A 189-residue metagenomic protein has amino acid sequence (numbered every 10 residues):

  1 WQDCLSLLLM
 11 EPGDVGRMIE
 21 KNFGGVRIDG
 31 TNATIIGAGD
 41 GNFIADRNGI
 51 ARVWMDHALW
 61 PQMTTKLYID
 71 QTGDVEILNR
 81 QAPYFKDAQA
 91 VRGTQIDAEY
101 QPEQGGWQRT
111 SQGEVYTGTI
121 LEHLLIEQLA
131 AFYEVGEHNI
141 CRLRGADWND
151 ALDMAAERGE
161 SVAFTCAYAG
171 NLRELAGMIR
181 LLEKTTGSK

Functional and structural regions predicted by a protein language model:
W1-L5, G41-I50, W148-S161, R180 (+1 more regions): Glycine- and acidic
D3, L7-G136, V162-T165, A169: Aromatic-rich carbohydrate-recognition surfaces in CAZymes
A33-I35, A167-K189: Catalytic cores of carbohydrate-active enzymes
G136-L175: Mobile "lid/hinge" segments at catalytic clefts and subdomain interfaces of large enzymes
